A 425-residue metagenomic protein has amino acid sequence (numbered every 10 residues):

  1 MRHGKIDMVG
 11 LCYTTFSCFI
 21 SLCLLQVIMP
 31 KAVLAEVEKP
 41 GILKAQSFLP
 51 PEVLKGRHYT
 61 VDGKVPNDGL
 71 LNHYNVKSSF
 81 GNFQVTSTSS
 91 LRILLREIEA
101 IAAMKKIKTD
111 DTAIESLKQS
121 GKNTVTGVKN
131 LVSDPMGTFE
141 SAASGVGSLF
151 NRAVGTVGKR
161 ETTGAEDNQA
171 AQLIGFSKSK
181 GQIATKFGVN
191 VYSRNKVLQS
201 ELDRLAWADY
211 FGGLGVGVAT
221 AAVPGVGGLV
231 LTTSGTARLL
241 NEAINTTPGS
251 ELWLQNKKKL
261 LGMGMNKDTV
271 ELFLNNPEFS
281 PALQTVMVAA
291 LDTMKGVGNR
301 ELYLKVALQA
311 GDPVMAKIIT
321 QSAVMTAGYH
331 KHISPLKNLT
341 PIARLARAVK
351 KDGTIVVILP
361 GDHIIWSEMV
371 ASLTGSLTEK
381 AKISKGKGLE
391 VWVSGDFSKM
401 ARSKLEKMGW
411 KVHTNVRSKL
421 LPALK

Functional and structural regions predicted by a protein language model:
M1-Y13: N-terminal secretory signal peptides that target proteins for export/translocation
C18-A32: C-terminal segment of classical bacterial N-terminal signal peptides
E36-R160: Cationic, glycine-rich low-complexity segments
A113-V132, S200-A222: Membrane-penetrating hydrophobic segments
G147-D167, S234-N275: Membrane-engaging insertion elements
K259-L345: Acidic-basic catalytic patches of nuclease active cores, encompassing PD-(D/E)XK and other metal-cofactor nuclease
Q321-I383, L389-V391: Conserved catalytic cores of phosphodiester-cleaving nucleases, focusing on short active-site segments
S394-K425: Domain-level recognition of nuclease-like catalytic cores that cleave nucleotide substrates
